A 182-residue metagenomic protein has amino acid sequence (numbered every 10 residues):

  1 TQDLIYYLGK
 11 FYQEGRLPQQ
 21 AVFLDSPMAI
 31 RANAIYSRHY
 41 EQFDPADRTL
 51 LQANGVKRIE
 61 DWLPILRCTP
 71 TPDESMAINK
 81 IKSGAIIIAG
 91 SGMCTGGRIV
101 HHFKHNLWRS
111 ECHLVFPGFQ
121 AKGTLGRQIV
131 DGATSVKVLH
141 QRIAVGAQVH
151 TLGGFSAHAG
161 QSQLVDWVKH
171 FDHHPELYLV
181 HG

Functional and structural regions predicted by a protein language model:
T1-G182: Acidic/His-rich, metal-assisted hydrolase cores and their charged scaffolds
